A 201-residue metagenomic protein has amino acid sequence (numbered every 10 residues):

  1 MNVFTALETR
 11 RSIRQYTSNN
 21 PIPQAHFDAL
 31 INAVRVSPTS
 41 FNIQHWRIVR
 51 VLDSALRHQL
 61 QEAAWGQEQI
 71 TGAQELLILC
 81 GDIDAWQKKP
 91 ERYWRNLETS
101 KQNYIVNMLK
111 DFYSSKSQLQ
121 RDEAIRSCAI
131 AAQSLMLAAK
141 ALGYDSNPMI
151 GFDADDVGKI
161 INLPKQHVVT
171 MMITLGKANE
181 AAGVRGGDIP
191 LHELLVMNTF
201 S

Functional and structural regions predicted by a protein language model:
M1-S201: Acidic, surface-exposed loops and disordered segments
